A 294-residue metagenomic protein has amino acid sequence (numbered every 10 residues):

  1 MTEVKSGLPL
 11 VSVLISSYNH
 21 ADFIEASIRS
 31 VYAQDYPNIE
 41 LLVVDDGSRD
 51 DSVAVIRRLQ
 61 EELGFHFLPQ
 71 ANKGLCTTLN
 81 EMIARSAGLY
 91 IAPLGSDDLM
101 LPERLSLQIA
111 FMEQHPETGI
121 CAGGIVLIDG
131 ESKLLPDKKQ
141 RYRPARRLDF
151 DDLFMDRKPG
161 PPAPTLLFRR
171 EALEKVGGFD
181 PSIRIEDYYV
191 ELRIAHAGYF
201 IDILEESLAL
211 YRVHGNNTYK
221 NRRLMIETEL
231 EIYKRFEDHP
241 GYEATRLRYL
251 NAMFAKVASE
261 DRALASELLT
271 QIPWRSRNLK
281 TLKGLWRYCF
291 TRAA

Functional and structural regions predicted by a protein language model:
M1-Y32: N-proximal low-complexity "stem/linker" segments adjacent to membrane-targeting elements
E3-L8, Y189, H196, I201 (+1 more regions): C-terminal subregions of glycosyltransferases and related glycan-biosynthesis enzymes
D22-E25, D50-R58, L99, E103: Acidic helix N-cap motif at the loop->helix transition within catalytic regions of sugar-transfer enzymes
S30, D45-A54, K73, G95: A conserved acidic beta->alpha catalytic loop
Q70-S86, L107: Glycine-rich, basic loop-to-helix element that forms the pyrophosphate-binding segment of sugar-nucleotide handling
A84, Y142-I232: Conserved nucleotide-sugar donor-binding catalytic segment
I91: Short aromatic/hydrophobic "clamp" motif used to bind/position activated sugar donors
E103-P136: Conserved donor NDP-sugar-binding/catalytic core segment of glycosyltransferases
